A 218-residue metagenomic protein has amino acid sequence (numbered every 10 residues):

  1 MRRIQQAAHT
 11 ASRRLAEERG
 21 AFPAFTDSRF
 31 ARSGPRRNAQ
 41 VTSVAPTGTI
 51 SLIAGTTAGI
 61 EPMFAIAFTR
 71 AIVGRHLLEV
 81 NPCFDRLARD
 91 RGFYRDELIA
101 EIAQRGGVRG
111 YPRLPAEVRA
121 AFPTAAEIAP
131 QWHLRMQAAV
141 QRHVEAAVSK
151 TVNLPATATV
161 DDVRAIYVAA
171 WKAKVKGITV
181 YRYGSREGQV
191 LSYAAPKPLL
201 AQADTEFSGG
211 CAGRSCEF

Functional and structural regions predicted by a protein language model:
M1-S33, A39: Gly/Pro-rich turn-and-neighbor structural signature
E17, A21, T42-L200, R214-F218: Catalytic alpha/beta core of large soluble enzyme barrels
G34-R36, D161-D162: Short, glycine/acidic-rich beta->alpha junctions
P35-R37, R135-M136: Active-site-adjacent structural elements in folded domains
N38, T47, G210: Acidic, glycine-enriched catalytic cores built around paired aspartates
T205-E217: Long, low-complexity, intrinsically disordered segments
